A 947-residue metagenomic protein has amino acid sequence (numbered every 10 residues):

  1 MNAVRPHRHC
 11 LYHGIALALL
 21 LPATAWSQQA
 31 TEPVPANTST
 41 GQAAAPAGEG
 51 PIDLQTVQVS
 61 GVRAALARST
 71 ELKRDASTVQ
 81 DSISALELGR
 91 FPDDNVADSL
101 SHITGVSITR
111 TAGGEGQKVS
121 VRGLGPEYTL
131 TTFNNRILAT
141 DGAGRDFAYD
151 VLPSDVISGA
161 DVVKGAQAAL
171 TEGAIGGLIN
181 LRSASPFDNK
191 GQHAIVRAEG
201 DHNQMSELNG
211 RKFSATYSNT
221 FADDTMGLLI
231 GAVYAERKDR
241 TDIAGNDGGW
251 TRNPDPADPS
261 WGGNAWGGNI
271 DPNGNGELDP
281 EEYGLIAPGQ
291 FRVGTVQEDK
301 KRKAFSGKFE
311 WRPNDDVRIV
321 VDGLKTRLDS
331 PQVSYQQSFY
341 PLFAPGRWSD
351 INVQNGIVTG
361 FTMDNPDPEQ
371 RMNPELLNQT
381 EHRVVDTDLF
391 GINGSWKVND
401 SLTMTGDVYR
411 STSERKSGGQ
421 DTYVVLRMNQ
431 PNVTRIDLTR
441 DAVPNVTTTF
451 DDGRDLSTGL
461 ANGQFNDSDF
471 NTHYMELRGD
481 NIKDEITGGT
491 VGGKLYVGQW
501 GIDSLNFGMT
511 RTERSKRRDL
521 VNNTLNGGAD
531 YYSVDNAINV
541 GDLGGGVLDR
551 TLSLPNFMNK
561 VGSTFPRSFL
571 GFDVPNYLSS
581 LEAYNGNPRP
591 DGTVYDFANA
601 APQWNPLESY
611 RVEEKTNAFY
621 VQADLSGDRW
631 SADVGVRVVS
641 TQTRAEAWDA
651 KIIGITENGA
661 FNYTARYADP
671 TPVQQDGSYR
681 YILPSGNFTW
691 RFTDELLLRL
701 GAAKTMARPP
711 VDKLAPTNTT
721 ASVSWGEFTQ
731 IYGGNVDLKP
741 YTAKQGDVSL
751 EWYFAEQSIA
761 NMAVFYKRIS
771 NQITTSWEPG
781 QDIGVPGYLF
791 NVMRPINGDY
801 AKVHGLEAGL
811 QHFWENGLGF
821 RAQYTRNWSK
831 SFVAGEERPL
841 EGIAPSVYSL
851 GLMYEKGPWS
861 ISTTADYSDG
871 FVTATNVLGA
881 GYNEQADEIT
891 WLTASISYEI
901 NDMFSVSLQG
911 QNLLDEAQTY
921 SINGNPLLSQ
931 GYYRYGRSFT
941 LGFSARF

Functional and structural regions predicted by a protein language model:
Q55-F91, K118, P126, R136: N-terminal periplasmic "start-of-domain" segments of outer-membrane beta-barrel proteins
L72, A97-I137, K164: Extracytoplasmic beta-strand/coil segments of soluble accessory domains associated with Gram-negative outer-membrane
V96-S99, Q117-S120, T132, A148-D150 (+2 more regions): N-terminal periplasmic accessory domains that precede and gate Gram-negative outer-membrane beta-barrel machines
R136-K164: Short acidic/polar hinge/loop motifs at secondary-structure boundaries that mediate gating or recognition
S206-P345, G356-F361, H382-V398, T403-M404 (+2 more regions): Transmembrane beta-barrel wall of Gram-negative outer-membrane proteins
V385-T387, E608, V612-K615, G677 (+8 more regions): Outer-membrane beta-barrel signature, preferentially recognizing the C-terminal barrel domain of Gram-negative
V764-G780, V785-V877, L914, G942: Gram-negative outer-membrane beta-barrel transporters
D866-N876, S897-F947: C-terminal beta-signal and adjacent terminal beta-strands/loops of Gram-negative outer-membrane beta-barrel proteins
